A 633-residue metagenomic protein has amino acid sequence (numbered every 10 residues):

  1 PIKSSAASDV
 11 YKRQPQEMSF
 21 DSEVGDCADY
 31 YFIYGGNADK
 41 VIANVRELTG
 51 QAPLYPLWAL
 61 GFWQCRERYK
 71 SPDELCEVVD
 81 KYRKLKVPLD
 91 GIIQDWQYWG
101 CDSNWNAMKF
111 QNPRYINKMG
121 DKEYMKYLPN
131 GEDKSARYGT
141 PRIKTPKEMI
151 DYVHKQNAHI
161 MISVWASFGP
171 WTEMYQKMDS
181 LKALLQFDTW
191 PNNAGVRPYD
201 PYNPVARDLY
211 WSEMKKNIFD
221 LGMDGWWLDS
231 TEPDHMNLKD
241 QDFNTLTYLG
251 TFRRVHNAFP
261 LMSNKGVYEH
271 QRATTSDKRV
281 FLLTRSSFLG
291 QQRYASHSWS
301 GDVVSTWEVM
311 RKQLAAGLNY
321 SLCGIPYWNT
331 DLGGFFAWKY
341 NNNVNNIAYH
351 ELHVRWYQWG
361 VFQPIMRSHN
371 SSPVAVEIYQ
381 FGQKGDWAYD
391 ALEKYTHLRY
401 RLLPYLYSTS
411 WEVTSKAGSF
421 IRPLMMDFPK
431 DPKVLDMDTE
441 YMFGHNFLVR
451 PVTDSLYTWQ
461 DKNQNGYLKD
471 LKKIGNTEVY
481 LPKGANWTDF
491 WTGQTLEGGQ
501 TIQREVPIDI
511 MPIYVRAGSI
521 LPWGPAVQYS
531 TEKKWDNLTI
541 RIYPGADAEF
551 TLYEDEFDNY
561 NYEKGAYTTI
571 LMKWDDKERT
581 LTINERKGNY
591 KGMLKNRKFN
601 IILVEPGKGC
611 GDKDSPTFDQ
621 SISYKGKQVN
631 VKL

Functional and structural regions predicted by a protein language model:
P1-A7, Y11: Single conserved hydrophobic/aromatic residue that forms the stacking wall/gate of nucleotide- or nucleobase-binding
V10, N584-Y590, L633: Secondary-structure transition/turn motif
P15-Y34, A38: Compact, glycine/acidic-enriched structural inserts
V41-Y69, L89-D90, W96: An acidic-aromatic substrate-binding cleft motif
K84-L85, V434: Ser/Thr/Asn(+Pro)-rich, low-complexity disordered segments
P88-L392, F428-P429, M437: Aromatic- and carboxylate-enriched substrate-binding clefts and catalytic-loop regions of carbohydrate-active enzymes
L184-D188, T488-I508, G609-L633: Solvent-exposed beta-strand/loop surfaces of large extracellular or lumenal domains
Y268-V280, S287-W299, V309-K312, Y320-T330 (+2 more regions): Catalytic core of carbohydrate-active enzymes
